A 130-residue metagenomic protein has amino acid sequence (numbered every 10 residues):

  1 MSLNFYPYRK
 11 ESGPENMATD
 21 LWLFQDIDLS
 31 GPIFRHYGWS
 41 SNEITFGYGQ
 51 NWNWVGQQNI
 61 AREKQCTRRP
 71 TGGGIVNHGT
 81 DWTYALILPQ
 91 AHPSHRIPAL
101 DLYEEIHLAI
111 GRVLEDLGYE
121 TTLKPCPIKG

Functional and structural regions predicted by a protein language model:
M1-Q57, A61, R68-R69, E120: Active-site loop/lid in soluble adenylation, ligation, and acyl-transfer enzymes
T19, N42, R62-E63, T71 (+3 more regions): Generic hydrophobic, aliphatic-rich segments that mediate packing or membrane embedding
D20, D26-D28, D81, D101 (+1 more regions): Acidic-enriched, low-complexity/disordered segments with a strong bias for Aspartate over Glutamate
D28-S30, H92-I97: Short, glycine- and charge-enriched coil/turn segments that flank and shape catalytic ligand pockets
Y48-Q50, L86-Q90, I110, P125: Short, structured patches in soluble enzyme cores that scaffold and shape functional sites
V55-H95: A glycine-rich, hydrophobic loop/mini-helix early in the fold
S94-G130: Catalytic beta-strand/loop module used to bind and position nucleotide/cofactor moieties in cofactor-attachment
